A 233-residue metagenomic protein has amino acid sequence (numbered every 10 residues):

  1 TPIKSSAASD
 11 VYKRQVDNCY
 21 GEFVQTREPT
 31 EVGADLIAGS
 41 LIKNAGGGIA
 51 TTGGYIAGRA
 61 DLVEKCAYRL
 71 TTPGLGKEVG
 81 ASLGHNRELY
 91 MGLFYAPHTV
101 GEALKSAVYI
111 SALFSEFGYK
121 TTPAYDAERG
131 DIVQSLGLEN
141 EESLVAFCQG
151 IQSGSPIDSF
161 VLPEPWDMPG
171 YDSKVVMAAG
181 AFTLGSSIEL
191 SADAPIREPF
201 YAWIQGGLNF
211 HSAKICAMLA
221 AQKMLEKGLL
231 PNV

Functional and structural regions predicted by a protein language model:
T1-A8, Y12: Single conserved hydrophobic/aromatic residue that forms the stacking wall/gate of nucleotide- or nucleobase-binding
R14-D17, P29, G54, Q134: Buried hydrophobic positions in well-ordered alpha/beta secondary-structure cores of metabolic enzymes
R14-N18, I37-S40, P123, S159-P163: General beta-strand structural signal in soluble alpha/beta enzymes
C19-F23: Short acidic loop-to-helix transition motifs that present clustered carboxylates
P29-A45: Conserved active-site segment immediately N-terminal to the catalytic lysine that forms the internal aldimine
T30-E31, Y55, T71-T72, G150-S155: Short, solvent-exposed amphipathic alpha-helical segments in soluble enzyme and RNA/protein-processing domains
I42-S143, C216-V233: Active-site C-terminal subdomain of aminotransferase-like
S115-D126, G130-N232: Conserved C-terminal alpha-helix-loop-beta "cap" of PLP-dependent enzymes that closes/shapes the active-site mouth
